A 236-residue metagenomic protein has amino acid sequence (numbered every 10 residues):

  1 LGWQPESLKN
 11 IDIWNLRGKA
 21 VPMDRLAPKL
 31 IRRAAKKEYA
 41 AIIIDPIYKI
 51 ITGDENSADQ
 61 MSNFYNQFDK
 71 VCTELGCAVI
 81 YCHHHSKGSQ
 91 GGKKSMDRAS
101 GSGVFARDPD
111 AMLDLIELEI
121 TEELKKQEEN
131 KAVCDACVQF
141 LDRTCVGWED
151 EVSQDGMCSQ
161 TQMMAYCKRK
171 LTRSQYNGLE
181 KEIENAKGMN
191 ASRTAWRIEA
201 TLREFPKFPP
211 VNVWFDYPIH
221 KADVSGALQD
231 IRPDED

Functional and structural regions predicted by a protein language model:
L1-A58, N63, K70: Conserved inter-motif catalytic segment of the P-loop NTP-binding fold
L16, I47, R203, D216-P218 (+1 more regions): Generic beta-structure capping elements
K19, M23, R32, S57 (+4 more regions): Alpha-helix initiation/capping motif
M23-D24, F208-P210, D223: Short acidic, gly/pro-rich beta-turn/loop elements at beta-sheet edges and active-site/ligand-binding grooves
L26, F105, W196, D234-D236: Alpha-helical structural motif
E38, P218-D236: DNA transaction DNA-binding modules
A41, A58-P218: Phosphate-binding/switch region of NTP-binding enzymes
Y48, H85-S86, D223: Active-site-proximal loop/turn and secondary-structure-junction residues that shape catalytic pockets, frequently
